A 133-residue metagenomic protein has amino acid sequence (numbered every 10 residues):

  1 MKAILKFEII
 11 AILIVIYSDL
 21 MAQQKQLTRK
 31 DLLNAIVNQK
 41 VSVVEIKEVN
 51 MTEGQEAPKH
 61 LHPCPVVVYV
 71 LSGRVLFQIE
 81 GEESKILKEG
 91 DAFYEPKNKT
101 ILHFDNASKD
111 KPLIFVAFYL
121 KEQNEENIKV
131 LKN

Functional and structural regions predicted by a protein language model:
A3-E48, Q78, F93-Y94, P112 (+1 more regions): A short, N-terminal "cap"/entry segment at the start of jelly-roll beta-barrel domains of the cupin/DSBH fold
N38, M51, G81-N98: Short acidic-glycine-tyrosine-enriched beta hairpin
E53-Q55, R74, I79, K97 (+1 more regions): Sec/Tat-exported extracytoplasmic proteins
G54-V66: A short beta-loop-beta micro-motif enriched in histidine and acidic residues
E56-P58, L76, F93, K97-N106: Histidine-centered metal-chelating micro-motifs
C64-G81, D91: Glycine- and acidic-residue-biased ligand/ion/polar-headgroup-sensing regions
S84, K99-N124: Ligand-binding loop in jelly-roll beta-barrel domains
